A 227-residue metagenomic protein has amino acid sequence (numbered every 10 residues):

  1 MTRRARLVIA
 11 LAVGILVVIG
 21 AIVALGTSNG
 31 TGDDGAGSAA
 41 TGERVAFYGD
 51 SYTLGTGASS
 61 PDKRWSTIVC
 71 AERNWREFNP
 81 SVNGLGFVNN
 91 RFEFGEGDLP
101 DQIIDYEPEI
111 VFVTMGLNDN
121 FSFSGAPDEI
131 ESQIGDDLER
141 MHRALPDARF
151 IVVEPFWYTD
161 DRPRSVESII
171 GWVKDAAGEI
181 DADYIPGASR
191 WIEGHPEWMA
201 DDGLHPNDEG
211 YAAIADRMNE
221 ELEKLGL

Functional and structural regions predicted by a protein language model:
M1-Y48, Y52-S59, A71, Y106 (+1 more regions): N-terminal secretory targeting modules
I9-A24, W75, I103, V153 (+4 more regions): Hydrophobic alpha-helical membrane segments, chiefly transmembrane helices and signal peptide h-regions, characterized
R44-A46, L54-Q133: Conserved SGNH/GDSL esterase-like catalytic core that processes O-acyl groups on lipids and polysaccharides
A58, W157-L227: Catalytic His-Asp segment of secreted/periplasmic serine-dependent ester chemistry enzymes
P100, I134-E139, I170: Generic structural signal for well-ordered alpha-helices, preferentially at hydrophobic/aromatic core positions
T114-N118, M141-G171: Active-site segments of SGNH/GDSL-like serine hydrolases that catalyze O-acetyl group transfer/hydrolysis on lipids
